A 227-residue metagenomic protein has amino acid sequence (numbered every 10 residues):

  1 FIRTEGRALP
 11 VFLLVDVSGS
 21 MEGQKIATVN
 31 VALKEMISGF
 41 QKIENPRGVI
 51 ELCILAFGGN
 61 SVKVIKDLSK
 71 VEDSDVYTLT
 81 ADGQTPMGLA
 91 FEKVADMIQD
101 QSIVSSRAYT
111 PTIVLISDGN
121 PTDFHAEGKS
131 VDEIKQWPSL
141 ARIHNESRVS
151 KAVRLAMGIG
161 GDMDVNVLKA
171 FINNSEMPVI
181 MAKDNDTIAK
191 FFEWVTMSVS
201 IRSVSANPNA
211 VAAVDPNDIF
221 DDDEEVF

Functional and structural regions predicted by a protein language model:
F1-F12, V17-A27, Q41, Q99-Y109: Acidic, polar low-complexity linker/tail segments
V15-S18, V29, I54, V94 (+1 more regions): DG-centered beta-turn motif at the end of beta-strands
V17-S20, G59-V62, G119-T122, G160-D164: Solvent-exposed loop/turn segments at secondary-structure junctions within structured extracellular/periplasmic domains
G19-V49, G128, E133: …and closely analogous acidic/polar surface helices at protein-protein or active-site interfaces in A-domain-like
G48-Y77, M163-N173: Short beta-strand-loop
V62, S74-Y109, V153-N166, D186-W194: Von Willebrand factor
N120-F171: VWA/integrin I-like adhesion module and closely mimicked acidic/polar interface patches used
V153-D215, F227: Von Willebrand factor A/integrin I-like adhesion domains
